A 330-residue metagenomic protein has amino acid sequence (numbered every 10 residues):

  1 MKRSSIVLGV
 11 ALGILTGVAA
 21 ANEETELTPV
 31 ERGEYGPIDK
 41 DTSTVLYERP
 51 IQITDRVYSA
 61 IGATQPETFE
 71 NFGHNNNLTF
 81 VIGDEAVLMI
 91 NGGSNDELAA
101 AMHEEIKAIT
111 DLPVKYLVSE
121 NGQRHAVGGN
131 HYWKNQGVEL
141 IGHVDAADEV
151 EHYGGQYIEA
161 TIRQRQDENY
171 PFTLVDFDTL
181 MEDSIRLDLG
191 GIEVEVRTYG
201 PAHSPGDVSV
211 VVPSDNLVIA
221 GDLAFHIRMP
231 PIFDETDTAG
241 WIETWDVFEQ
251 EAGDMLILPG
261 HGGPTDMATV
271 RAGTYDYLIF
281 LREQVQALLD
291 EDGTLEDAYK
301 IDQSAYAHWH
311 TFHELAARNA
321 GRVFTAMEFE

Functional and structural regions predicted by a protein language model:
M1-V7: Bacterial N-terminal signal peptides that target proteins for export
V7-G17: Bacterial N-terminal signal peptides
L15-G17, N22-K40, Q250-A252, P264-E330: Accessory terminal helices/loops
Q52, A147-Y199, P213-S214, T244-W245: Metallo-beta-lactamase
D55-E105, V210-V212, L217-G221: Conserved beta-strand hairpin/beta-sheet module of binuclear metal-dependent hydrolase folds, prominently
A60-N76, V150-H152, I227-T238: Acidic/histidine-rich helix-loop elements that form or flank divalent-metal/phosphate-binding sites at the catalytic
D84-L88, D96-I141: Active-site metal-binding motif and surrounding structural segment of the metallo-beta-lactamase
A86-L88, S94-D96, R186, E193 (+1 more regions): Metallo-beta-lactamase
